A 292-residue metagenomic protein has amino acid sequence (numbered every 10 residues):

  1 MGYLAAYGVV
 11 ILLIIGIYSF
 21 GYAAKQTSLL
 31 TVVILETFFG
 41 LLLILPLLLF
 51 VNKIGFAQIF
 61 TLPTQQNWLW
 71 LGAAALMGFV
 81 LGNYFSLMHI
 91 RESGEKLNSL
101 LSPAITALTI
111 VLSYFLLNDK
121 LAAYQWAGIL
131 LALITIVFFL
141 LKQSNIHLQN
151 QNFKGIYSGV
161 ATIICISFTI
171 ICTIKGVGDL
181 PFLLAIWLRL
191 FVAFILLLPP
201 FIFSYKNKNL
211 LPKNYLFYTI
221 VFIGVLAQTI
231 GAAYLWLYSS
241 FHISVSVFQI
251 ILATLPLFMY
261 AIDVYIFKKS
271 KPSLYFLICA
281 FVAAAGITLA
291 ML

Functional and structural regions predicted by a protein language model:
M1-T31, L35-A73, N83-S93, L141-V160 (+4 more regions): Membrane-interface interhelical linkers
G8, L35-E36, L101-A104, Y124-A127 (+3 more regions): Hydrophobic core positions of alpha-helical segments in small-molecule transporters and transporter systems
L12, G78, A104-I105, C165 (+2 more regions): MFS transmembrane alpha-helix packing/gate-lining sites
S28-L29, G94-E95, L117, L121 (+3 more regions): A helix-boundary/kink motif common to multi-pass secondary transporters, especially Major Facilitator Superfamily
V32-V33, N98, A185-I186, F248: Juxtamembrane helix-start motifs in multi-pass secondary transporters
F39-L43, L101-F115, V192-L196, A232 (+2 more regions): Alpha-helical transmembrane segments of compact multi-pass small-molecule transporters, enriched in specific families
I44, V111-Y114, Y124-Q143, L274-L292: Hydrophobic transmembrane alpha-helices of multi-pass small-molecule transport proteins
I44-G55, L108-L121, I164-D179, A227-F241 (+1 more regions): Hydrophobic alpha-helical transmembrane segments in multi-pass integral membrane proteins
